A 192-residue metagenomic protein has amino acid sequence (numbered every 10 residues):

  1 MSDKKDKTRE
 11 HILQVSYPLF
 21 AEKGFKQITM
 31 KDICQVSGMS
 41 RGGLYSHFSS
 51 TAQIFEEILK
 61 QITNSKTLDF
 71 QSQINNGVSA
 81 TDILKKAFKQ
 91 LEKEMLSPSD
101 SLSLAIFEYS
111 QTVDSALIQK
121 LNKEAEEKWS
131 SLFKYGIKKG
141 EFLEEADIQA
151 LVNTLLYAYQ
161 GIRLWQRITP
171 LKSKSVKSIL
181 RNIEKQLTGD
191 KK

Functional and structural regions predicted by a protein language model:
M1-K23, Q27-M39, Q53: Basic, helix-initiating cap at the start of DNA-binding domains
I12, S50-E56, S65: Short amphipathic alpha-helical segment with a characteristic S/N-K-E followed by hydrophobic residues
S37-F48: Short hydrophobic/aromatic patch on the recognition helix
E57, Q71-P98, L151-L155, K177: Hydrophobic alpha-helical connector segments
T67, S97, D114-K139, Q149-N153: Amphipathic alpha-helical packing segments from all-alpha helical-bundle domains
D82, K86-K93, E127-K139, A158 (+2 more regions): C-terminal peripheral helix-coil segments that are non-catalytic and often amphipathic
E94-D114: Amphipathic alpha-helical segments used for helix-helix packing
